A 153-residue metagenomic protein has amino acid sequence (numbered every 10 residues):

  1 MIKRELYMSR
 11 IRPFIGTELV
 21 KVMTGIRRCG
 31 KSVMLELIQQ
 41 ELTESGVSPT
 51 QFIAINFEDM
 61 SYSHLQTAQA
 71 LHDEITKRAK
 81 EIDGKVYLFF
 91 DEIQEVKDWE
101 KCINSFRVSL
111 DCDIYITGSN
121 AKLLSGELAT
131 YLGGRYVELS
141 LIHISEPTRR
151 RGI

Functional and structural regions predicted by a protein language model:
I2-I15: Pre-Walker A adenine-sensing motif
M23: Hydrophobic anchor at the beta1->P-loop junction of P-loop NTPases
K31: Conserved lysine of the Walker
M34: Hydrophobic positions on the alpha1 helix immediately C-terminal to the Walker A/P-loop
I55-D83: Short glycine-rich substrate-engagement loop in P-loop NTPases that contacts/grips substrate
D113-S119: Structural recognition of the conserved hydrophobic beta-strand(s) that form the central parallel beta-sheet of P-loop
K122-V137: Short regulatory helix/loop adjacent to the ATP-binding pocket of P-loop NTPases
I142-I153: Single conserved hydrophobic/aromatic residue that forms the stacking wall/gate of nucleotide- or nucleobase-binding
